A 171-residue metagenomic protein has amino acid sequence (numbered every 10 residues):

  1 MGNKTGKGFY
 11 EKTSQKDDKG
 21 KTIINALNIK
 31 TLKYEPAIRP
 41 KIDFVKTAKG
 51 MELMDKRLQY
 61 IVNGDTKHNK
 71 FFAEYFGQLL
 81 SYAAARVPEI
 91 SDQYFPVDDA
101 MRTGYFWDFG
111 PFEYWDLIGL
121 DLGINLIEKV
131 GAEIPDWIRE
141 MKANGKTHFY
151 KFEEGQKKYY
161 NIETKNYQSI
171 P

Functional and structural regions predicted by a protein language model:
M1-P171: N-terminal glycine-rich phosphate-binding loop for ADP-containing cofactors
